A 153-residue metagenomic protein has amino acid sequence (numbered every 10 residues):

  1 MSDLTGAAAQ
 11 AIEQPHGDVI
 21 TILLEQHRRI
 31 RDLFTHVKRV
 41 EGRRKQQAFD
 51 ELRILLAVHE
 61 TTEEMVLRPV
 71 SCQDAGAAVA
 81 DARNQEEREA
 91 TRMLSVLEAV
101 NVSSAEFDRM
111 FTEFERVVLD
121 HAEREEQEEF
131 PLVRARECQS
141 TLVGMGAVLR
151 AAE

Functional and structural regions predicted by a protein language model:
M1-E153: Small-residue-biased structural context
